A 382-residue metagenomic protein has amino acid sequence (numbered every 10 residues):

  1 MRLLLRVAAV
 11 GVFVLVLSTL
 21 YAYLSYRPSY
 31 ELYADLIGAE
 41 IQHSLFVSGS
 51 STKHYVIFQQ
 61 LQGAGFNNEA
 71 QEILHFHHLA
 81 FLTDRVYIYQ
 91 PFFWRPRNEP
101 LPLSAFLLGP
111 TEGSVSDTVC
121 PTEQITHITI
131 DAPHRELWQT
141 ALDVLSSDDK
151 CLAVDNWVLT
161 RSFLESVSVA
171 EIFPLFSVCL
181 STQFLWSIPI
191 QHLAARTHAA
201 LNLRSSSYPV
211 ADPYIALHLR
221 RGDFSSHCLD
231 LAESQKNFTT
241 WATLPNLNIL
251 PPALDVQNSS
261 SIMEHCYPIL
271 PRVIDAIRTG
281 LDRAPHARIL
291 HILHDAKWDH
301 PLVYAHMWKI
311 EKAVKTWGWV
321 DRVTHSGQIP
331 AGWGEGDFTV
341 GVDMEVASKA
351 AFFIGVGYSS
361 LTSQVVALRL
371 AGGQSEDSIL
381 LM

Functional and structural regions predicted by a protein language model:
M1-L32: N-terminal signal-anchor transmembrane helix specifying type II single-pass membrane topology of secretory-pathway
G11-V14, Y30-Y267, P271, I277-A284 (+3 more regions): Secretory-pathway glycan-assembly enzymes, especially type II membrane glycosyltransferases that use nucleotide-sugar
L74, V340-M382: A donor-sugar binding/catalytic signature common to diverse glycosyltransferases and related nucleotide-sugar
H77, I274, R278, Y304-W308 (+2 more regions): Non-transmembrane alpha-helical segments in soluble domains of secreted/periplasmic/extracellular proteins
Q90-F92, L293, R322-S326, L381-M382: Conserved beta-strand termini and adjacent loop/short-helix elements that scaffold enzyme active sites in alpha/beta
P96, F224, D299, T362 (+1 more regions): Flexible, glycine-rich phosphate/dinucleotide-binding loops and adjacent beta-alpha linkers at cofactor/substrate
P102-F106, P301-W317, Q364-R369: Short, aromatic/basic amphipathic alpha-helical patches
V314-A350: Donor nucleotide-activated moiety binding/catalytic core segment of transferases that use nucleotide-activated donors
